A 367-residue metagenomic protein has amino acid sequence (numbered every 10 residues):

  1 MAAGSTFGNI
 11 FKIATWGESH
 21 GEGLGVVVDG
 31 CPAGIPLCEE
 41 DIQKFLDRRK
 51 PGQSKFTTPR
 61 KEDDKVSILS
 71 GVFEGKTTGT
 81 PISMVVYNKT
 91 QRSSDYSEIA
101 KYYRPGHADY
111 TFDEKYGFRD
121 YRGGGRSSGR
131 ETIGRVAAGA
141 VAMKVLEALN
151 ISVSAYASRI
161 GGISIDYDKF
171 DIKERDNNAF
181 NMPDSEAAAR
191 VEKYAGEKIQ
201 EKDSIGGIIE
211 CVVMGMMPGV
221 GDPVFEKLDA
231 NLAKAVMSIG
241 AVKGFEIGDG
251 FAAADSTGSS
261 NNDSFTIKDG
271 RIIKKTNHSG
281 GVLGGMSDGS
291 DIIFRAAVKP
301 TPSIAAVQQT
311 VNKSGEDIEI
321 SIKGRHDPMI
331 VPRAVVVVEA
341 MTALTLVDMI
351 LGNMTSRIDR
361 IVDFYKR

Functional and structural regions predicted by a protein language model:
A2-R60: N-terminal, positively charged regions that mediate nucleic acid binding
K12, S303-R367: Internal helix-turn-beta structural module
K12-T15, D120-E131, P218-D222, N277-V282 (+1 more regions): A short glycine/serine-rich beta->alpha loop
W16, E22, K202-D317: Glycine-rich anion/phosphate-binding loop at the beta-strand->alpha-helix junction
E22-G34, G129-I151, E226, A230-K234 (+3 more regions): Alpha-helical support elements that line or immediately flank enzyme active sites and cofactor-binding pockets
L46-P105, D109: Glycine-rich, N-terminal phosphate-binding loop and its surrounding beta-alpha-beta segment
A100-G125, Q308-H326: Short acidic, glycine/tyrosine-flanked loop/strand segments centered on an H-E-D-like triad
E114-V224: Glycine-rich, mobile lid/loop segments that gate access to catalytic sites or pores
